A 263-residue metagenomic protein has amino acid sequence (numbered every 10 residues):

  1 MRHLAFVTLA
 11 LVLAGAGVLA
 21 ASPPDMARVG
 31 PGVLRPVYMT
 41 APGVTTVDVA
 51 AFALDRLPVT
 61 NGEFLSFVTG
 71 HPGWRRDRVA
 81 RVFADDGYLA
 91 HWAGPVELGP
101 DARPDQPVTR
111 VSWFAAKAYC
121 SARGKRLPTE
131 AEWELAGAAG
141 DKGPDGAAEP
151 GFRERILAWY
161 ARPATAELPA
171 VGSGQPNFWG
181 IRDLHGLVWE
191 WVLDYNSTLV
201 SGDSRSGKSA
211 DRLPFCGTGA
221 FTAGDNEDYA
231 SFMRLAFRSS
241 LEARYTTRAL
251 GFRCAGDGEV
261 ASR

Functional and structural regions predicted by a protein language model:
M1-L4: Positively charged n-region of N-terminal signal peptides that target proteins for export
V7-A16: Bacterial N-terminal signal peptides
S22-P23, P42, Q106-P107, V111-W113 (+3 more regions): Disulfide-stabilized, aromatic/cysteine-rich ligand-recognition loop
M26-V33: Mature N-terminal segment immediately following signal peptide/propeptide cleavage in secreted/periplasmic
R35-G43, N61-S66, R75-R76, A223-Y229 (+1 more regions): Short, solvent-exposed loop/turn elements at domain surfaces
P36-M39, Y195-D203: Cytochrome P450 core scaffold surrounding the K-helix E-X-X-R motif and the conserved "meander" helix-loop region
D48-A148, F152, G256-A261: Active-site microenvironments of metalloenzymes and redox enzymes
A102, A158-H185: Short, well-ordered junction/capping motifs at the entry into regular secondary structure
